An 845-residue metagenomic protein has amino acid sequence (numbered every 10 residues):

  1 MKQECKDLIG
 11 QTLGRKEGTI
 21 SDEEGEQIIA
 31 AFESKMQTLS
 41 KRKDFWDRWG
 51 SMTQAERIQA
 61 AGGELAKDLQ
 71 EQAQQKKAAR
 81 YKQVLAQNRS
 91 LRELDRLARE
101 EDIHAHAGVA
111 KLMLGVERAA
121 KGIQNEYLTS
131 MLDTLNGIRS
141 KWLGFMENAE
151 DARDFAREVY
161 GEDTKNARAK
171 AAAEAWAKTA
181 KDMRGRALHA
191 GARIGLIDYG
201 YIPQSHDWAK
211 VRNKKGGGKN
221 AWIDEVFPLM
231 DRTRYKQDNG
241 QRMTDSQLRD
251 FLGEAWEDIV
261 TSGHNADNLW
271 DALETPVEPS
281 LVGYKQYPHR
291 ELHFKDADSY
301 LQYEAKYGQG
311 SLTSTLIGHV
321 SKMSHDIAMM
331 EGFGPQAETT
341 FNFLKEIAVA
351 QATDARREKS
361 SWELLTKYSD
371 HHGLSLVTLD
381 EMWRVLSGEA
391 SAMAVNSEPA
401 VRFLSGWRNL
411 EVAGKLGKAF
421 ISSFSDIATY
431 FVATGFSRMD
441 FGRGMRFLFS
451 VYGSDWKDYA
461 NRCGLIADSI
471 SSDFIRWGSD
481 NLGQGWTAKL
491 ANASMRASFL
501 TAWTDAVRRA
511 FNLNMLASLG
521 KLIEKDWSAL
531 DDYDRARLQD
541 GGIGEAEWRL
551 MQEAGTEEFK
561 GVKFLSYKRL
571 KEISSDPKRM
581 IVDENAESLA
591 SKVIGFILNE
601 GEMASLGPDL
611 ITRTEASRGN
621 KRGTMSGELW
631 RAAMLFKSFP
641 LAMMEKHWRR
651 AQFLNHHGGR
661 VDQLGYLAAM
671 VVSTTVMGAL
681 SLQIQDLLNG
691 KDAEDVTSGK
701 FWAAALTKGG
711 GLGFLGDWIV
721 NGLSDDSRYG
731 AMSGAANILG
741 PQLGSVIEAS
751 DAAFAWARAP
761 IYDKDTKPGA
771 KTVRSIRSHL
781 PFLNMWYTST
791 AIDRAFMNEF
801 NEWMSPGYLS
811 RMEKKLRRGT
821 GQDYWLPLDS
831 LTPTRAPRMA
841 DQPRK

Functional and structural regions predicted by a protein language model:
M1-D182, R186, A192, I197-P203 (+3 more regions): Low-complexity, small/polar and acidic-rich linker and loop segments
Y160-T164, G263, L273-V277, L281-Y287 (+3 more regions): Short linear interaction motifs
A190-H206, R438-S450, R650-G658, A757-T772: Short linear, low-complexity motifs centered on an aromatic residue
K215-M330: Long, charge-dense tracts
D296-I421, S425-A703: Hydrophobic, often aromatic-rich secondary-structure segments at membrane interfaces
H647-K771: Short low-complexity linker/loop segments enriched in small residues
A755-K845: Hydrophobic alpha-helical segments
